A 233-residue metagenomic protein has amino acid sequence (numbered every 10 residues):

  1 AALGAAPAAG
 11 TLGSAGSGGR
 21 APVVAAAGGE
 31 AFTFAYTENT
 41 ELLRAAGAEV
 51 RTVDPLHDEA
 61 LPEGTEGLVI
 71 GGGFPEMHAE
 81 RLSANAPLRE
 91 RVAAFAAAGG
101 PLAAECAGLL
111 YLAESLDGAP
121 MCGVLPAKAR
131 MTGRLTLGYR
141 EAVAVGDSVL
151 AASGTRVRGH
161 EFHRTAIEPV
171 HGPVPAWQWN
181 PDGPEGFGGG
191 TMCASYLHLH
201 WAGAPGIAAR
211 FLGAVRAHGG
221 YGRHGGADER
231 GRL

Functional and structural regions predicted by a protein language model:
A1-F95, A129-T136, H163-H171, A202-L233: N-terminal beta1-alpha1 cap of cysteine-dependent amidohydrolase-like domains
P7-G13, R51-H57, L110, V143-D147 (+1 more regions): Glycine-rich, charged/polar anion/phosphate-binding loops that engage phosphate groups from diverse ligands
L68, E105, C122, F162 (+1 more regions): Hydrophobic, well-ordered secondary-structure elements that form the walls of internal hydrophobic environments
L68-F74, A104, G190-C193: Short acidic (Asp/Glu) and glycine-rich catalytic loops that position anionic groups and cofactors
P75-V149: Cysteine-nucleophile active-site neighborhood
P101, G138, T155-R158, G190-C193: A short pocket-lining beta-strand/turn micro-motif at the edge of beta-sheets
D147-G189: Catalytic beta-strand/loop cores that center a nucleophilic Ser/Cys/Thr and support acyl-enzyme chemistry
P184-A214: A glycine-centered loop/beta-turn motif at secondary-structure junctions
